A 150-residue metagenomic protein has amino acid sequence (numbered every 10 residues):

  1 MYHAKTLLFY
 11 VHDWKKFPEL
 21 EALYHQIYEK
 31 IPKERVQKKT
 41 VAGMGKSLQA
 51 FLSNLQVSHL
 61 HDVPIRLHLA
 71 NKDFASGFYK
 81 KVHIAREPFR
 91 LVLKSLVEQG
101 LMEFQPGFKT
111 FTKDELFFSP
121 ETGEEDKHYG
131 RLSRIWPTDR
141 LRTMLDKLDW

Functional and structural regions predicted by a protein language model:
M1-M44, A50-W150: Electropositive, intrinsically flexible nucleic-acid-contacting patches
